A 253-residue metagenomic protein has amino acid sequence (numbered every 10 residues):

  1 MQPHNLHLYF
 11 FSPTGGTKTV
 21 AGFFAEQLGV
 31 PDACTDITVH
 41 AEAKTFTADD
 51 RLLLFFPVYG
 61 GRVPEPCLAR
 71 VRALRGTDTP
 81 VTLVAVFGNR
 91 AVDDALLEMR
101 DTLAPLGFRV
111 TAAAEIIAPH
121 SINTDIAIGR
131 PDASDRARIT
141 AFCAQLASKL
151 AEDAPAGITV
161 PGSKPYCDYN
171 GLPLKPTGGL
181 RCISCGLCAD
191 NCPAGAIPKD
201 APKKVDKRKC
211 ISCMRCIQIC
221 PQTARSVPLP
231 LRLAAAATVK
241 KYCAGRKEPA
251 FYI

Functional and structural regions predicted by a protein language model:
M1-H7, T14-V20, F24-T38, E42-G171 (+2 more regions): FMN-binding flavodoxin-like domain, especially the glycine-rich phosphate-binding loop
S12-G15, R90, I183, I211: A generic structural signal for alpha-helix starts
P173, T177: Short coil/loop residues immediately preceding or within conserved phosphate-binding loops of NTP-utilizing enzyme
G178, I183, L187-I211, R215-R232: Iron-sulfur cluster-binding cysteine motifs and their immediate structural context in ferredoxin-like electron-transfer
